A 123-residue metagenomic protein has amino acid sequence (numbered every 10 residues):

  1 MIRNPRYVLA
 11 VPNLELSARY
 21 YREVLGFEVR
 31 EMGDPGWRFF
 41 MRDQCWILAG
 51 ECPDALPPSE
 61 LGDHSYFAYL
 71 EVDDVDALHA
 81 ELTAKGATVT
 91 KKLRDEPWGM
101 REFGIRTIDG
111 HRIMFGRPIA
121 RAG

Functional and structural regions predicted by a protein language model:
M1-A18, Y66-A68, R117-G123: N-terminal beta-strand motif that seeds the catalytic metal site of vicinal oxygen chelate
V8, W37-F39, Y69, T90 (+1 more regions): Short hydrophobic/aromatic beta-strand element in the GNAT-like acyltransferase core that lines or flanks the acyl-donor
V8-I47: Core segments of cupin and vicinal oxygen chelate
Y20, D76-E81: Short amphipathic alpha-helices within nucleic acid-binding modules
E31-G33, G50-A55, K91, R117-R121: Acetyl-CoA-dependent GNAT
H79-G123: Vicinal oxygen chelate
